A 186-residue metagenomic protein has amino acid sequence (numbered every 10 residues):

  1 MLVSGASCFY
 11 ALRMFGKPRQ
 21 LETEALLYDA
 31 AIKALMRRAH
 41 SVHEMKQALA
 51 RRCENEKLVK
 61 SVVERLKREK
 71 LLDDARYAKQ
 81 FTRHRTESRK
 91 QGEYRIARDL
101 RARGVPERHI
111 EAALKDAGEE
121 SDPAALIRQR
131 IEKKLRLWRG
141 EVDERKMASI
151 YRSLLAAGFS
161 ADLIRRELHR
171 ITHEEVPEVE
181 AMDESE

Functional and structural regions predicted by a protein language model:
L2-E186: An alpha-helical, amphipathic repeat domain used for nucleic-acid recognition, typified by the mTERF helical solenoid
